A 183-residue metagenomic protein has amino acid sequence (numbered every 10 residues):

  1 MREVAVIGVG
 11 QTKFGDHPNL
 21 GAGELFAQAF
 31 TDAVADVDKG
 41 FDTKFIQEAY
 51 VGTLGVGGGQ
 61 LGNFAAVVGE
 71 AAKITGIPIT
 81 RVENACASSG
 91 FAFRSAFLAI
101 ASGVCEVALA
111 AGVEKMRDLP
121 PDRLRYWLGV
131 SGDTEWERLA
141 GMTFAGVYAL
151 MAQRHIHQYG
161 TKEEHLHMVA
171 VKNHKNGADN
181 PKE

Functional and structural regions predicted by a protein language model:
M1-A87, H155-K162, V169: Conserved active-site "lid/cap" helical segment
I7-G8, A108-E114, V169-A170: Short beta-strand segments
T53-A108, K115-V147: Conserved catalytic cysteine-centered active-site region of acyl-thioester-dependent Claisen-condensing enzymes
I77-I79, V104-A111, T161-H167, P181: Short secondary-structure capping/junction motifs at helix and strand boundaries
G112, Y159, N173-G177: A generic secondary-structure signal for well-formed alpha-helical elements
L139-E163: Glycine-rich phosphate-binding loop plus the immediately following alpha-helix
M168-V171, K175-E183: Polyampholytic, low-complexity intrinsically disordered segments
